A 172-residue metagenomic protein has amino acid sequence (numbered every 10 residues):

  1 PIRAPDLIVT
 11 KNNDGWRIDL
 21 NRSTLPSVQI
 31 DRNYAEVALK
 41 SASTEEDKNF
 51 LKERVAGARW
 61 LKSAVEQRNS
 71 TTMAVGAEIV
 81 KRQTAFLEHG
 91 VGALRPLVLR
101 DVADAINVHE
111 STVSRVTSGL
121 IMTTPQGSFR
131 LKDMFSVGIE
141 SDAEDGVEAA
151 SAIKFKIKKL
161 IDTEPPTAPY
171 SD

Functional and structural regions predicted by a protein language model:
P1-D172: Alpha-helical scaffold/interaction cores of sigma-54-like transcription cofactors and many family A DNA polymerases
